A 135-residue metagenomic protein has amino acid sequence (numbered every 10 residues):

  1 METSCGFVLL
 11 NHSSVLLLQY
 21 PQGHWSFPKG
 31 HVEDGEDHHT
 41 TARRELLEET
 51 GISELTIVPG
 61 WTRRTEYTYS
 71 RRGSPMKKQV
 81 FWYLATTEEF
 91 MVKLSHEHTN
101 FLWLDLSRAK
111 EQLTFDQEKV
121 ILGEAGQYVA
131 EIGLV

Functional and structural regions predicted by a protein language model:
M1-F27: N-terminal strand-loop-strand
T3-C5, S13, K78-F81, T99: Change "...and in nucleic-acid phosphodiester-cleaving endonucleases..." to "...and in nucleic-acid processing enzymes
L9, W82-T86, D105: Short, well-ordered beta-strand micro-motif
G23-W25, E33, N100: Short, surface-exposed beta-strand-loop junctions and turns on beta-sheet-rich folds
F27-W61: The catalytic Nudix box helix
G51-F90: Active-site segment of metal-dependent pyrophosphate-handling enzymes, primarily the Nudix hydrolase catalytic core
M91-G123: NUDIX/MutT-family hydrolases
E124-I132: C-terminal alpha-helix
